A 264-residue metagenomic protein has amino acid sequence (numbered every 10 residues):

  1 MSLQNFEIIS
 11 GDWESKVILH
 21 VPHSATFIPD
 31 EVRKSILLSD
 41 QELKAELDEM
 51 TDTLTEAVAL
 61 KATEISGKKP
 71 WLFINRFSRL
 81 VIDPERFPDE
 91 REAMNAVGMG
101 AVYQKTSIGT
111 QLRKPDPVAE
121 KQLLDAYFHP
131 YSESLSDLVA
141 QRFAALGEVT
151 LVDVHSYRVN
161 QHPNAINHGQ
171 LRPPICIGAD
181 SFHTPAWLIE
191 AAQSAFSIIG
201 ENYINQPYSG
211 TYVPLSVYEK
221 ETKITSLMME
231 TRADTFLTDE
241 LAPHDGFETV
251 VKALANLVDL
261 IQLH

Functional and structural regions predicted by a protein language model:
M1-L151, S156-H264: N-terminal catalytic or cofactor-binding beta/alpha core of small enzyme domains
